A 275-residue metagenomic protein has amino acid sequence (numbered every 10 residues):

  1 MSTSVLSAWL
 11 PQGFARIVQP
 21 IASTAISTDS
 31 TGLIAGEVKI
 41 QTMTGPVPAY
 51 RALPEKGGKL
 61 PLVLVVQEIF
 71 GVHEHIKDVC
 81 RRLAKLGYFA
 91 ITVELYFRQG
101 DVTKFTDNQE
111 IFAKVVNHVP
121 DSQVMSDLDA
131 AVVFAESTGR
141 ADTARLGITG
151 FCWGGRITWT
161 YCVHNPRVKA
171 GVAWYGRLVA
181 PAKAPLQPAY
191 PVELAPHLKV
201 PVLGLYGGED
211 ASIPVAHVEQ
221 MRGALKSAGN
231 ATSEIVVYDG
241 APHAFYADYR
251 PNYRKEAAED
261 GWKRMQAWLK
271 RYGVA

Functional and structural regions predicted by a protein language model:
M1-A275: N-terminal cap/leader regions of alpha/beta-hydrolase-fold enzymes, predominantly small-molecule hydrolases
